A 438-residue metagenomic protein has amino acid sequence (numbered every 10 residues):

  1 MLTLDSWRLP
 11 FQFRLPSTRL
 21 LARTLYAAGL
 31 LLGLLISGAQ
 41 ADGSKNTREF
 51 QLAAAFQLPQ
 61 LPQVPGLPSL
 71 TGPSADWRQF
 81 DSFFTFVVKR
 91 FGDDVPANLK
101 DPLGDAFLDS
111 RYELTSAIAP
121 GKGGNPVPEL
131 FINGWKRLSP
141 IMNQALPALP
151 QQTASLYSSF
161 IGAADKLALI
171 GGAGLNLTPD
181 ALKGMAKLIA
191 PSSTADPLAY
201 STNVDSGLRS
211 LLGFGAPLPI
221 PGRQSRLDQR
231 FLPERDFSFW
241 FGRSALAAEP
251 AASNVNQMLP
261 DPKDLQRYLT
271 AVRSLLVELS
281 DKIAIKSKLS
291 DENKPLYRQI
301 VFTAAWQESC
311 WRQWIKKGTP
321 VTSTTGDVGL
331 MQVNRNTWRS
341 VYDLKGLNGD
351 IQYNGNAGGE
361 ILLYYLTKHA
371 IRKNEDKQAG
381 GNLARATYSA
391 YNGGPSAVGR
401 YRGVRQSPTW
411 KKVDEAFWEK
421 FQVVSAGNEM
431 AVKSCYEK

Functional and structural regions predicted by a protein language model:
L2-T324, T367-G381, A397, Y401-K438: Cell-wall glycan-active module
P320-L344, Y353-Y364: Substrate-binding/active-site groove segments that recognize and process beta-1,4-linked N-acetyl-hexosamine
L347-G349: Short pre-active-site segment immediately N-terminal to the catalytic Zn-binding motif
A384: Short basic/aromatic active-site micro-motif
